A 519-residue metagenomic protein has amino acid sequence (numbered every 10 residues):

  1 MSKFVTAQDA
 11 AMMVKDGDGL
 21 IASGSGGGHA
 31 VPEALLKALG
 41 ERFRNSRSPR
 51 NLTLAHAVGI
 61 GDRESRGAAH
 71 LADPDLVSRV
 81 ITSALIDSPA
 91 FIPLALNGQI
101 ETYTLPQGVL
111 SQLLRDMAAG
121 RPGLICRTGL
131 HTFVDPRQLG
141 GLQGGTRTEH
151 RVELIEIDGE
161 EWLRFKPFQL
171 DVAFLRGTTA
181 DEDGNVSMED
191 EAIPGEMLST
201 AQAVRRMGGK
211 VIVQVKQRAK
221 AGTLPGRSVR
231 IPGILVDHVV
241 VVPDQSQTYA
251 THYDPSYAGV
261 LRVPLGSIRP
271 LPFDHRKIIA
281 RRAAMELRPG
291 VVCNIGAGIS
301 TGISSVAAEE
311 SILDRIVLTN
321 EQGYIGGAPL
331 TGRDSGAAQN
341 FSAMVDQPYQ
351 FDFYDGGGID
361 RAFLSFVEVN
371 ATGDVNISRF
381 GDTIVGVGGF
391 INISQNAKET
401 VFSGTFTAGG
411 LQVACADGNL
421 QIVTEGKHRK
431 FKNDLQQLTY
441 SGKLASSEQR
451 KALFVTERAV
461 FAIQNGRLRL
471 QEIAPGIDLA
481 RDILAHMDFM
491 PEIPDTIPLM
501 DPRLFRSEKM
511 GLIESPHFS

Functional and structural regions predicted by a protein language model:
S2-M12, G27-N45, A55, G61-P264 (+1 more regions): Conserved phosphate- and dinucleotide-binding cores of soluble alpha/beta proteins, encompassing both enzyme active
A11, R50, P270-P272, K277 (+3 more regions): Glycine-rich phosphate/ribose-binding loops and adjacent secondary-structure elements that form binding surfaces
K15, R206, R288: Short conserved AdoMet
K15-I21, V260-R269: Generic N-terminal amphipathic, Lys/Arg-enriched alpha-helix
G19-G24, T53-H56: Short glycine-rich or small-residue beta-strand-to-loop segments that form or flank ligand, phosphate, metal/Fe-S
L20-A22, V292-G296: Short glycine-rich phosphate-binding loop at a beta-alpha junction
G511-S519: Long, compositionally biased
